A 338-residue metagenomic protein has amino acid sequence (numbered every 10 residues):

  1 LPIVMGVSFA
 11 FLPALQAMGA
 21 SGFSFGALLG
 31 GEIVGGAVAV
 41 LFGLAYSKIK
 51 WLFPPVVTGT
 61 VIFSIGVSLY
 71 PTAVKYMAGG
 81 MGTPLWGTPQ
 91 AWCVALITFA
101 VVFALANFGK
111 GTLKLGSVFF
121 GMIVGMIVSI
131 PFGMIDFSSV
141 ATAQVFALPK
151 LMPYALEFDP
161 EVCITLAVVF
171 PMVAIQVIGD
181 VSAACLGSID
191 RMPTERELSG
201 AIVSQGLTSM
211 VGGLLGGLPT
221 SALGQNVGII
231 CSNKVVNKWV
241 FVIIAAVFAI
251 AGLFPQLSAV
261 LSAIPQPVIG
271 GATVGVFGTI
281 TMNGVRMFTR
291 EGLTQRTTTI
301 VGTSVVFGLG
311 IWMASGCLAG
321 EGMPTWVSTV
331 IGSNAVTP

Functional and structural regions predicted by a protein language model:
L1, V168-K238: Membrane-embedded helical hairpins/re-entrant loop segments and their flanking transmembrane helices within multi-pass
L1, V38-W51, V102-G111, I178-G187 (+2 more regions): C-terminal ends of transmembrane helices
L1-A95, A263, P267, G271-A272 (+3 more regions): Early transmembrane hairpin of solute transport permeases
M18, M210-L214, Q225-G310, T329: Hydrophobic alpha-helical bundle architecture
G22, L41-I49, L69-G80, M134-F137 (+5 more regions): Transmembrane helix-loop junctions in multi-pass membrane proteins
G66-P84, V102-N107, M122-F146, L309-A319: Hydrophobic alpha-helical segments and their helix-loop junctions in multi-pass secondary transporters
T83-P84, K114-S199: Helix-loop-helix hairpins and the membrane-proximal interhelical loops of multi-pass alpha-helical transport proteins
F103-N107, Q295-T297, V301-P338: A generic transmembrane alpha-helix motif of multi-pass inner-membrane proteins
